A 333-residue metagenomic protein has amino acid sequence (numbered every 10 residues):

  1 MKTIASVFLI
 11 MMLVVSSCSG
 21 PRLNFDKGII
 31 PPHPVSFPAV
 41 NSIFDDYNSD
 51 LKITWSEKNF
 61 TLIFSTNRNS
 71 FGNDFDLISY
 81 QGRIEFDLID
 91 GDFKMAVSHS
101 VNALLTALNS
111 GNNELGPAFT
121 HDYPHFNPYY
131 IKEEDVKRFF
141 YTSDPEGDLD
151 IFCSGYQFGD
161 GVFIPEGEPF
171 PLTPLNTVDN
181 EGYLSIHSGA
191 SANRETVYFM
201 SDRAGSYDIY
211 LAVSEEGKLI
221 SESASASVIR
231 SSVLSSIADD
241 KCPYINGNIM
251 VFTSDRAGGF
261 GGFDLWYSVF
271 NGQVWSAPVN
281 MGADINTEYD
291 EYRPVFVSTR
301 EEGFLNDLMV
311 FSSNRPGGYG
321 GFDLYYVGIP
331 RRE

Functional and structural regions predicted by a protein language model:
M1-K2, L324: N-terminal hydrophobic targeting signals that begin at the initiator methionine
K2-I10: Sec-dependent signal peptide recognition, specifically the positively charged N-region followed immediately by
I10-L13, A277: Short, functionally important structural connectors and interaction interfaces within domains
V15-S17: C-terminal motif of bacterial Sec signal peptides marking the signal peptidase cleavage site
G20-E333: Short, conserved micro-motifs composed of acidic
